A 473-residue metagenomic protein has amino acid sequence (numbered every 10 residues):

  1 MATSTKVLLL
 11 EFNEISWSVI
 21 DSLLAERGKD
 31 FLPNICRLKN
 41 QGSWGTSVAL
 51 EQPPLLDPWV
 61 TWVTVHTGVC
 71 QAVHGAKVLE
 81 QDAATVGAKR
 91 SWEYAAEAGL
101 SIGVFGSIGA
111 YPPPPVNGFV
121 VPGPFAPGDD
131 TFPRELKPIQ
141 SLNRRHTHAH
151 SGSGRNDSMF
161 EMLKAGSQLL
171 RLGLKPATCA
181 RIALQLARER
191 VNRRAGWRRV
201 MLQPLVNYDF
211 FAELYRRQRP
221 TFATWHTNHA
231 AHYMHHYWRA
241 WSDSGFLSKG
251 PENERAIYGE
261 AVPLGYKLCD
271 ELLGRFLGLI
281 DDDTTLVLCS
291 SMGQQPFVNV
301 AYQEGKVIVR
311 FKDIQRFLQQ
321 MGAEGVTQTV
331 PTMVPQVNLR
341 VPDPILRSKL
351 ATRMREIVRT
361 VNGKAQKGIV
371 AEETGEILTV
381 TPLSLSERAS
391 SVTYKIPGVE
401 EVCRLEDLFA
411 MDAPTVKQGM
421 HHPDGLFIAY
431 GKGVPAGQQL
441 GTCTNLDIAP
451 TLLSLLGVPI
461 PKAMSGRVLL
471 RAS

Functional and structural regions predicted by a protein language model:
M1-T3, K77-A83, A88, E93 (+3 more regions): Membrane-interface soluble catalytic domains
K6-N13: Short, hydrophobic/glycine-enriched beta-strand segments
W17-I20, L55-V60, V73-G75, G103 (+8 more regions): Short catalytic/ligand-binding loop motif for oxyanion handling, primarily in non-cytosolic enzymes, centered on
I20-V60, V69, S101-F105: Short, structured active-site-proximal loop/turn typified by the sulfatase FGly-forming signature C/S-X-P-X-R
N34, L264-Q303, L452: Metal-dependent active-site segment of extracytoplasmic phospho-/sulfohydrolases and closely related
W44-H66, F105-P115, H226-H229, S290-G293 (+1 more regions): Short, solvent-exposed turn/loop segments enriched in Gly/Ser/Thr/Pro and often Arg
H66-E252, Q336-N338: His/Asp/Glu-rich, glycine-adjacent segments that coordinate divalent cations and/or stabilize oxyanion chemistry on
R239-G259, I396-L405: A solvent-exposed, charged loop/short amphipathic helix patch at secondary-structure junctions
